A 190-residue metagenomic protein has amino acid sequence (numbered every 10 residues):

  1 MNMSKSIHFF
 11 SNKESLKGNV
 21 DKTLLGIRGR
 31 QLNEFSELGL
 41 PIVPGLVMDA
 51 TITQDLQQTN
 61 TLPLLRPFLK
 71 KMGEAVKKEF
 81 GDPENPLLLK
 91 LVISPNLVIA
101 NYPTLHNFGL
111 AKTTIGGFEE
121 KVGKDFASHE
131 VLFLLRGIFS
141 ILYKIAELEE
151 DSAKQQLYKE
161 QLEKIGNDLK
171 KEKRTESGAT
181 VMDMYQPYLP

Functional and structural regions predicted by a protein language model:
N2-P190: Nucleotide/phosphate-binding sheet-loop regions of phosphoryl- and nucleotidyl-transfer enzymes
